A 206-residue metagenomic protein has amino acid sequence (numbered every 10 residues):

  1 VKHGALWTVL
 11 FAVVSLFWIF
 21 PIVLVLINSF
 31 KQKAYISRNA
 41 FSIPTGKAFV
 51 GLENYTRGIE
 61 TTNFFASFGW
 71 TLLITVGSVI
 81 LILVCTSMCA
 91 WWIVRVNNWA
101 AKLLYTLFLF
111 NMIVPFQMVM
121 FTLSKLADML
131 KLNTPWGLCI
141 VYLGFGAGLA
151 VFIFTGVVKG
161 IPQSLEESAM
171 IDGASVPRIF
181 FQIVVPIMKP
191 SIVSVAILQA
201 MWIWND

Functional and structural regions predicted by a protein language model:
H3-D206: A structural signal for multi-pass alpha-helical bundles of membrane permease subunits that mediate small-molecule
